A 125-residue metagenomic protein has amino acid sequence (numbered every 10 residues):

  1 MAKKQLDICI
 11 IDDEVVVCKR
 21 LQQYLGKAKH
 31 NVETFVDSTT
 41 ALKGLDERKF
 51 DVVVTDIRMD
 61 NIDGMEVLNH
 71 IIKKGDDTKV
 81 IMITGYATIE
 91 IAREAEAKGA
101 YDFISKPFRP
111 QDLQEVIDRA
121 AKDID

Functional and structural regions predicted by a protein language model:
V15-E33: Two-component/phosphorelay signaling modules centered on CheY-like receiver
C18, D60-N61, T84, T88: The feature encodes the CheY-like receiver
T34-V52, K73: Acidic, metal-coordinating helix/loop segments flanking the phosphotransfer/catalytic sites of two-component signaling
V36-D37, D63-E66, A87: Acidic catalytic/metal-coordinating carboxylates
K43, M65-D77, E94: Short amphipathic alpha-helix used as the core "switch/output" element in two-component signaling
V53, I57-R58: The short loop immediately C-terminal to the conserved phospho-acceptor aspartate in CheY-like receiver
E90, F108-D118: C-terminal output helix
